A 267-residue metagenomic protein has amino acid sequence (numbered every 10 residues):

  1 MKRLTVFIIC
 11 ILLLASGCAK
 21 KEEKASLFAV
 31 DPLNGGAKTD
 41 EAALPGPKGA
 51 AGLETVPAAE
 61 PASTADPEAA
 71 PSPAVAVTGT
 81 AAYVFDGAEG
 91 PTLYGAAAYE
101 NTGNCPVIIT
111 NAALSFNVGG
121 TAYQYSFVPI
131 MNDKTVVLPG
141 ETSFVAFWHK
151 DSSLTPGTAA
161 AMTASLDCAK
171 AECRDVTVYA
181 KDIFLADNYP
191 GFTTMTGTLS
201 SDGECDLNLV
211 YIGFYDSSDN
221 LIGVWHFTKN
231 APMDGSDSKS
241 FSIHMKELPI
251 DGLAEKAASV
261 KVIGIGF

Functional and structural regions predicted by a protein language model:
K2-E22: Sec-dependent N-terminal signal peptides of Gram-positive bacterial secreted proteins and lipoproteins
G17-L209, Y215-F267: Membrane engagement elements in two modes
